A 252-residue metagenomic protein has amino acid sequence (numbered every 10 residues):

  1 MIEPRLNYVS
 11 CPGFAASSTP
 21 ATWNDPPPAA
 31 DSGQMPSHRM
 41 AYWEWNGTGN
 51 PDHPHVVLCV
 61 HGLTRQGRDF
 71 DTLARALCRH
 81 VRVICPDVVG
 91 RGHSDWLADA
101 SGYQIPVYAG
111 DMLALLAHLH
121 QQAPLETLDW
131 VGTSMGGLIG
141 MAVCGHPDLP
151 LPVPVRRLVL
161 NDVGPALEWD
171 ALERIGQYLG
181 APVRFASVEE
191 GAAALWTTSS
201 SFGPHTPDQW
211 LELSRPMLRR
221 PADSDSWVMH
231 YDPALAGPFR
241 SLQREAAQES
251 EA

Functional and structural regions predicted by a protein language model:
M1-V57, R79-V81, A123: Alpha/beta-hydrolase fold catalytic core
F14, P36-H38, W43-G49, T72-C78 (+2 more regions): Active-site loop/oxyanion-hole signature of alpha/beta-hydrolase fold enzymes
P54, G62-R65, S134: Active-site glycine-rich loops that stabilize anionic/oxyanionic intermediates across multiple enzyme folds
V60, P86-V88, N161: Alpha/beta-hydrolase
G62-T72, V83: Serine-hydrolase catalytic-loop signature spanning alpha/beta hydrolases and amidase-signature enzymes
T64, V88-G92, P165: Alpha/beta-hydrolase active-site loop signature
Q122-W169: Conserved hydrolase catalytic core segment
R220-A252: Conserved serine/cysteine hydrolase catalytic core
